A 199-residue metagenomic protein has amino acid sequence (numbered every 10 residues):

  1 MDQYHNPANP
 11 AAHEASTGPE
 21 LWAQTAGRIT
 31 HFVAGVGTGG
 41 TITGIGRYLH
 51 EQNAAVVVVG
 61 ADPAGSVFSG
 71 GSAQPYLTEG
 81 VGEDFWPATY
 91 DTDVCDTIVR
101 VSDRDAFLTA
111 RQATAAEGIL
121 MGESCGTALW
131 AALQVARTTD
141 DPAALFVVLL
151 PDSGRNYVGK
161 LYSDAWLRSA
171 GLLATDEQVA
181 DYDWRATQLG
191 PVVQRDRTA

Functional and structural regions predicted by a protein language model:
D2-G37, T92, D103-I119: Active-site/ligand-binding-proximal alpha/beta "capping" segment
H5-A8, G37-G40, D62-V67, A73 (+3 more regions): Glycine-rich beta-alpha junction loops
G35-G46, S124-A132, Y157: Short glycine/serine/threonine-rich phosphate/pyrophosphate-binding segments that cradle anionic phosphate groups
H50-E123, L161-A199: Active-site/ligand-binding loops adjacent to catalytic centers
E51-G60, V135-L145: Phosphate-handling active-site elements
A106, A113, L129-T138: A short, acidic, amphipathic alpha-helical segment used as a generic capping/interface helix at domain edges
A115, A143-Y162: ATP/nucleoside-binding phosphotransfer catalytic cores, i.e., glycine-rich phosphate-binding loops
